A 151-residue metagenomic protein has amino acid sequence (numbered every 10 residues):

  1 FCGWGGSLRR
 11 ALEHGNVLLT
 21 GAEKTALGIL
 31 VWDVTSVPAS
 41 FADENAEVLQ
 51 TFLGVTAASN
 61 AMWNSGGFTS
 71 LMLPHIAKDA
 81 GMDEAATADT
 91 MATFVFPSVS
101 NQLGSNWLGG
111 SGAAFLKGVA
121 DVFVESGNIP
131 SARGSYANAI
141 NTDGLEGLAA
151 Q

Functional and structural regions predicted by a protein language model:
F1-E13, G28, A113, K117: Bilobed "Venus flytrap"/periplasmic-binding protein-like clamshell domains and structurally analogous long
S7, K24-A26, F41-A42, S59: Short, catalytically relevant binding-site loops at active-site mouths
R10-E23: Ligand-binding "clamshell"
L12-H14, D33, A39, F96 (+1 more regions): Extracytoplasmic/periplasmic mature domains of Sec-exported, cell-envelope-associated bacterial proteins
A22-W32: Mobile beta-alpha loop/short-helix "lid" or hinge segments that flank ligand
L30-E47: A bilobed periplasmic-binding-protein/Venus flytrap-type ligand-binding module shared by bacterial periplasmic
D43-N128: Secondary-structure end/capping motifs
L116-Q151: Conserved C-terminal helix/tail region of periplasmic/extracytoplasmic solute-binding proteins
